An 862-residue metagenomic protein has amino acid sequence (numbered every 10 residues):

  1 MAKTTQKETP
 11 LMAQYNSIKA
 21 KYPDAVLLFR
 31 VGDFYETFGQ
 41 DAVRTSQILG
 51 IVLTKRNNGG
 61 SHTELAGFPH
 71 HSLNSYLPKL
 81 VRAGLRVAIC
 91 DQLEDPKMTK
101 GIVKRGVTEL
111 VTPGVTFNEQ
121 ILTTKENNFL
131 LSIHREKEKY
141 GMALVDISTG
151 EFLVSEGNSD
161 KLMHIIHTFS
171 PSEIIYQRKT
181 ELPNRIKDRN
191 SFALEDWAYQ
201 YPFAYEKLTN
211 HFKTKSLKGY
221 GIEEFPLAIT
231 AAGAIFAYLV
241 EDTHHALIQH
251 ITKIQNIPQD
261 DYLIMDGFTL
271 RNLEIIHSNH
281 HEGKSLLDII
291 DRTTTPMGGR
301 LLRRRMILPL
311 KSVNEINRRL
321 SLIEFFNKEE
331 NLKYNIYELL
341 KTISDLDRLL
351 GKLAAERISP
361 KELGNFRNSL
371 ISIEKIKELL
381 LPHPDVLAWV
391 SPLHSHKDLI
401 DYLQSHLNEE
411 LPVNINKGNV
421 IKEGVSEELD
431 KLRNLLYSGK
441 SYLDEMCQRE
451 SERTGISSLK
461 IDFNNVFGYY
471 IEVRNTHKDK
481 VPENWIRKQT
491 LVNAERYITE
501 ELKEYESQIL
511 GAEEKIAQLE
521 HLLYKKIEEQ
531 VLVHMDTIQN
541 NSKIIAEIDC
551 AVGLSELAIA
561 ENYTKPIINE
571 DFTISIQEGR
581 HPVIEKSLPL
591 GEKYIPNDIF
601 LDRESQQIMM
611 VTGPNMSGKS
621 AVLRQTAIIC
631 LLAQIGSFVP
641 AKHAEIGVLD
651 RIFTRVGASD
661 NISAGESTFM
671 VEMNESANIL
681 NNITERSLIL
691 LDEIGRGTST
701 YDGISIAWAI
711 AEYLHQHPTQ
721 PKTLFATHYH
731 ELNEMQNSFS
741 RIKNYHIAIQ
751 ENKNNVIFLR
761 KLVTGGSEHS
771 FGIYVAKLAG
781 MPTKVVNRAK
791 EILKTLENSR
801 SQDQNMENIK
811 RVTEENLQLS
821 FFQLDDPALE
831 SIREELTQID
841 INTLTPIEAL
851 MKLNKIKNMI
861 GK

Functional and structural regions predicted by a protein language model:
M1-F325, Y334, E338-K341, D345-A354 (+2 more regions): Charged catalytic and DNA/RNA-contacting regions of genome-maintenance and nucleic-acid-processing enzymes
T4-T5, A13-S17, D24, E528 (+3 more regions): Conserved phosphate-binding elements of NTP-dependent enzyme cores
G39-Q40, F225, T294, G299 (+6 more regions): ATPase nucleotide-binding head domains, primarily ABC-like/P-loop NTPase cores
P113-L122, A246, P384-V386, D444-I456 (+4 more regions): Active-site phosphate-binding and catalytic loops of NTP-dependent enzymes
Y199-K207, I264, I275-H277, N368-E445 (+3 more regions): Amphipathic heptad-repeat alpha-helical coiled-coil/stalk segments that mediate oligomerization, filament/stalk
A355, S359, S369-S372, E423-G424 (+2 more regions): Charged, surface-exposed helical/loop "interaction arms" that form contiguous linear patches used for dimerization
L491, E495-E529: Extended, charged coiled-coil "arm/hinge" scaffolds of SMC/Rad50-like chromosome-maintenance ATPases and other large
